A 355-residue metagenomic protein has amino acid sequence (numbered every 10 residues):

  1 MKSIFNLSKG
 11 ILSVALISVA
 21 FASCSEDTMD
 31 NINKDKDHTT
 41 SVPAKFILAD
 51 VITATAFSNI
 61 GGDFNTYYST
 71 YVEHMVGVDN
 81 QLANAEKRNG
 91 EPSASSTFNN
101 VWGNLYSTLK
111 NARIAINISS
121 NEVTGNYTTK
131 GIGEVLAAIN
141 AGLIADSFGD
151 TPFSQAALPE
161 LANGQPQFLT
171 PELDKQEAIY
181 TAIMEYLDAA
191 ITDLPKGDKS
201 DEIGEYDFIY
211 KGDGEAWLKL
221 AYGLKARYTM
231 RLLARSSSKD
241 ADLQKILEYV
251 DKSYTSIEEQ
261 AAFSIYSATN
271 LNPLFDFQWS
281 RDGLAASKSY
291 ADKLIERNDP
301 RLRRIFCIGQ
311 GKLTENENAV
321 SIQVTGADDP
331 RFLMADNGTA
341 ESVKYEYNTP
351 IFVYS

Functional and structural regions predicted by a protein language model:
M1-A22: Sec-dependent bacterial lipoprotein signal peptides
C24-Q81, P92, S96, G103-Y106 (+3 more regions): Membrane-proximal, proline-rich intrinsically disordered regions
S25-E26, D150, M184-G197, G214 (+1 more regions): Aromatic-residue-lined binding/catalytic grooves and analogous aromatic/hydrophobic interfacial grooves in multimeric
K45, N80-T151, Q165-G197, S342-Y354: Conserved, well-structured interaction surfaces
S147-E185, D201-Y210, R235-Y249: Short coil/linker segments at helix-helix boundaries
D240-S355: Hydrophobic-face positions in mid-chain alpha helices that act as interaction patches
